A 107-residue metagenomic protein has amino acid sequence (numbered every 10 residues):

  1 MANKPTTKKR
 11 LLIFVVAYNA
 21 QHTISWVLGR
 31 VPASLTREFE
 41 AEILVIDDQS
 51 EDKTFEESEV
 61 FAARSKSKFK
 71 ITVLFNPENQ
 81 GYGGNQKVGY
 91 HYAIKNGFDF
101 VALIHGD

Functional and structural regions predicted by a protein language model:
M1-K8: Hydrophobic helical membrane-anchoring modules
R10-L12, E42: Cell-envelope/extracellular polymer assembly enzymes that use nucleotide-activated donors
A17, I46-D48, N76: Conserved sequence signature across two-component system core domains
A20-L35: Short, well-formed alpha-helical segments that are part of the catalytic scaffolds of diverse glycosyltransferases
A41, E56-N96: Conserved donor nucleotide-binding strand/loop of the catalytic core
D47-E56: A conserved acidic beta->alpha catalytic loop
F98-D107: Short beta-strand-to-loop acidic/aromatic patch adjacent to the donor-nucleotide binding site
